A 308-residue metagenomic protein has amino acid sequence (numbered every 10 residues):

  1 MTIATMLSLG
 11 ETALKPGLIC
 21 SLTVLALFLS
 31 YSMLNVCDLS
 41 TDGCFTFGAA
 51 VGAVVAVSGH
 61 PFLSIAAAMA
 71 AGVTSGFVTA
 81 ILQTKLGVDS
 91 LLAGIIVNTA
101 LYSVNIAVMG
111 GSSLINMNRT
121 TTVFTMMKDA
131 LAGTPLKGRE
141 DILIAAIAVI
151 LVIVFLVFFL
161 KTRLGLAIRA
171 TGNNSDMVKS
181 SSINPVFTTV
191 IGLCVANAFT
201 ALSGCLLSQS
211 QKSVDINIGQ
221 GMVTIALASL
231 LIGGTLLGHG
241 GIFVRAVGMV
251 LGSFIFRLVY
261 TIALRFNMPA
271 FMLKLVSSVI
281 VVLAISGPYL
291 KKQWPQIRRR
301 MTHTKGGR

Functional and structural regions predicted by a protein language model:
M1-T23, V51, G59-L63, T134-I142: Membrane-interfacial amphipathic/re-entrant helices at transmembrane-helix boundaries
P16, S90-L92, D141-A146, I218-I225 (+1 more regions): Loop-to-transmembrane alpha-helix initiation sites
S32-C37, F77-L131, K212-I216, A228-V247: Short loop segments and helix-boundary regions at transmembrane helix junctions of multi-pass inner-membrane proteins
H60-T99, V149, L251-G252, F256: Alpha-helical transmembrane segments within multi-pass membrane transporters and channels
S75, G138-I218, V223: Helix-loop-helix "hairpin" substructures at the membrane interface of multi-pass membrane proteins
S90, G94, L101-K161, V190-I191 (+2 more regions): Transmembrane helix-bundle core of multi-pass membrane transporters and related energy-transducing complexes
N173-S180, N184-F187, V259-R308: Cytosolic-side transmembrane-helix boundaries in multi-pass membrane proteins
T200-K274: Transmembrane alpha-helical segments in multi-pass inner-membrane proteins
